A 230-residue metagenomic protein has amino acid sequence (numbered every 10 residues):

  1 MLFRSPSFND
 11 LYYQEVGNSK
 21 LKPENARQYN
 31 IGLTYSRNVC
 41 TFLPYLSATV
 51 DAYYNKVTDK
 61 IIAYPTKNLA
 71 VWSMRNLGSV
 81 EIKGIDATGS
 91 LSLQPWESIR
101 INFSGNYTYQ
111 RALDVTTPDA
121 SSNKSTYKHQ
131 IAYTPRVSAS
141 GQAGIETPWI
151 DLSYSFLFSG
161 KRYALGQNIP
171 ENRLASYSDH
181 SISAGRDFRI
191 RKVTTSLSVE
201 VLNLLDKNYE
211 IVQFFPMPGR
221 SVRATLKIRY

Functional and structural regions predicted by a protein language model:
M1-N30, Y45-A48, A52-N76, G160-Q167 (+1 more regions): Surface-exposed extracellular loop regions of Gram-negative outer-membrane beta-barrel proteins, predominantly
G17-P23, N38-C40, S73-S79, L93 (+6 more regions): Outer-membrane beta-barrel proteins
E24, T34-F42, S90-W96, G144-P148 (+3 more regions): Structural signature of outer-membrane beta-barrel channels/translocons
N25-Y29, E81-I85, I99, Y133-A139 (+2 more regions): Residues that define the transmembrane beta-barrel architecture of outer-membrane proteins
N30-T34, T88, P218-Y230: Outer-membrane beta-barrel "beta-signal"
Y45-K56, S73-L165, T194, L205: Gram-negative outer-membrane beta-barrel transporters
S178-V199: C-terminal structured "cap/appendage" subdomains that terminate the fold
V201-N203: Gly/Thr-rich phosphate-binding loop signature of adenosyl cofactor/nucleotide-binding cores
